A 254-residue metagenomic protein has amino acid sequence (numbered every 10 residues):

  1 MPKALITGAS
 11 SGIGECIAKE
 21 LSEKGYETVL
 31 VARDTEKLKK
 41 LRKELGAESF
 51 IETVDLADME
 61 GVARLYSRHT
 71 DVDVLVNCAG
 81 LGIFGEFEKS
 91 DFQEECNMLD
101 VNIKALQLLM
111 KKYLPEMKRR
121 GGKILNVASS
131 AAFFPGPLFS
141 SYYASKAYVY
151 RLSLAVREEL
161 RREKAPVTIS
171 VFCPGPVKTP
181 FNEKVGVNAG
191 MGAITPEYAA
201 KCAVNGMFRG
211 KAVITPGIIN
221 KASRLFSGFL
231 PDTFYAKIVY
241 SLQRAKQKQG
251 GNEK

Functional and structural regions predicted by a protein language model:
S10-S11: Conserved glycine-rich cofactor-binding loop
K24-K40: Conserved glycine-rich Rossmann-like NAD(P)H-binding loop of the short-chain dehydrogenase/reductase
C78-I83: Conserved NAD(P)H cofactor-binding loop of Rossmann-fold oxidoreductase domains
E86-F87, E94-L99: Substrate-binding pocket helix/loop in short-chain dehydrogenase/reductase
M110, S145: Active-site helix of classical SDR
S129: Residue(s) in the substrate-gating loop at a strand-loop-helix junction that position the organic substrate next
V171, N188-R224: C-terminal helical subdomain
